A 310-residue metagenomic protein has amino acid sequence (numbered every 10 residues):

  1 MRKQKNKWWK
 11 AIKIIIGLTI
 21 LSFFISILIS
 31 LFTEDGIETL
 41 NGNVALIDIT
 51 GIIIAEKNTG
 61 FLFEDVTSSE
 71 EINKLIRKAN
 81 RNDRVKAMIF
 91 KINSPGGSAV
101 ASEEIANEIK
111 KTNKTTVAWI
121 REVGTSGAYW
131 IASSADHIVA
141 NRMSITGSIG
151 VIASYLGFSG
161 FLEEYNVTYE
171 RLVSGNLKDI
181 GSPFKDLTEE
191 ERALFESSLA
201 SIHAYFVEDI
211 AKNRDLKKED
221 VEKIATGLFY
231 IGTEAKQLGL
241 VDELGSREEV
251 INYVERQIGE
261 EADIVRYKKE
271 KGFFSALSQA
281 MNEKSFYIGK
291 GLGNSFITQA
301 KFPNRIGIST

Functional and structural regions predicted by a protein language model:
M1-A118, V123-G127, H137-A140, A153-T310: N-terminal organellar transit peptides
M143-V151: Active-site loop architecture of trypsin-fold serine endopeptidases
